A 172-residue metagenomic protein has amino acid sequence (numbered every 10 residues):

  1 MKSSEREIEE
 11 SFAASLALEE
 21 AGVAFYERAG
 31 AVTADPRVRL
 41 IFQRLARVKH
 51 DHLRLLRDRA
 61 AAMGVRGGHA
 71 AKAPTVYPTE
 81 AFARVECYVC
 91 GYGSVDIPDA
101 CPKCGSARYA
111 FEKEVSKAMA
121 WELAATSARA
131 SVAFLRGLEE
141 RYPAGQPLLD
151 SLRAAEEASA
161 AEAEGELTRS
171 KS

Functional and structural regions predicted by a protein language model:
M1-S172: Non-heme di-metal
